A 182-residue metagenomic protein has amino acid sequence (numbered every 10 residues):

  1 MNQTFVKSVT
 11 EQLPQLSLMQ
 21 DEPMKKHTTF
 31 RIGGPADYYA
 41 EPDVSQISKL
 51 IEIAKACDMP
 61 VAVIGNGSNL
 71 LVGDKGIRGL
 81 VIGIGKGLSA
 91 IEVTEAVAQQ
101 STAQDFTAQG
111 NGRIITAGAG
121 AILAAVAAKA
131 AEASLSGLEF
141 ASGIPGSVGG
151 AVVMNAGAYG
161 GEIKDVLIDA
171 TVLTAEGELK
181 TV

Functional and structural regions predicted by a protein language model:
M1-I64: N-terminal, positively charged, Ser/Thr/Ala/Gly-biased leader segments that form transit/presequence-like amphipathic
E11-Q15, A56, A131-L135, V172-E178: Generic secondary-structure signature for well-ordered alpha-helical cores
Q20-Y39, V93, S101-A119: Active-site-proximal helix-loop elements at catalytic-domain edges
G33-G34, Y39-S45, L71-S89, V153-V182: Structural signature of FAD isoalloxazine-binding scaffolds in flavoprotein oxidoreductases
P35-I53, I114-L135, G177: A short, flexible low-complexity segment enriched in Lys/Arg and Gly/Pro that occurs in N-terminal basic tails
I64-S68, A119: Glycine-rich beta-strand-to-loop/alpha-helix junction loops that act as flexible
L70, D74-I115: Glycine-/small-residue-rich beta-strand-loop submotif within the FAD-binding core of flavoenzymes
A124-I168, T174: A gly/ser-rich beta-alpha-beta helix-loop segment of oxidoreductase catalytic cores
